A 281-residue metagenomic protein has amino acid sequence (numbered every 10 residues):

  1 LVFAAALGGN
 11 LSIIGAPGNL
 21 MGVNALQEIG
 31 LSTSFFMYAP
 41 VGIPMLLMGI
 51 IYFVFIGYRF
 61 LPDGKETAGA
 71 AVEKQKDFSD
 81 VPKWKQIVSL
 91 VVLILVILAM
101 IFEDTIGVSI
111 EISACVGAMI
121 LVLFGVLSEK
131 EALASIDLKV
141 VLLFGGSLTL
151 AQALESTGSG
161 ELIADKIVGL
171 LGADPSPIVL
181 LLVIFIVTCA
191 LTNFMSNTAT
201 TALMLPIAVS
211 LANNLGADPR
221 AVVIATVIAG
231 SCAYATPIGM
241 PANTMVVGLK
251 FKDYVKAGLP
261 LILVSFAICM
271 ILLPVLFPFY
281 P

Functional and structural regions predicted by a protein language model:
F3-M21, A25-D80, V227-P281: Juxtamembrane and boundary regions of transmembrane helices in multi-pass small-molecule transporters and channels
G8-G18, G107-S109, A153-G160, A190-L203 (+1 more regions): Short helix-coil transition sites and intra-membrane helix breaks within transmembrane domains of multi-pass
P17, A173-L211, L215, P219 (+2 more regions): Hydrophobic alpha-helical transmembrane segments of multi-pass integral membrane proteins, predominantly secondary
P40-L46, D80-S89, S109-I112, L133-L148 (+1 more regions): Helical membrane-embedded segments and adjacent short helical loop/helix-boundary regions of multi-pass membrane
I43, L47-F55, L90, I94 (+8 more regions): Generic alpha-helical transmembrane segments of integral inner-membrane proteins, especially permease/transport modules
I43-L47, V108-A118, D165-L180, R220-T236: Structural signature of hydrophobic alpha-helical transmembrane segments
F55, R59, K83-I87, L95-C115 (+3 more regions): Flexible hinge motifs at transmembrane-helix junctions and intramembrane kinks/re-entrant loops in multi-pass membrane
K130-L162, I178-F194: Core transmembrane alpha-helical segments of multi-pass membrane transporters/permeases
